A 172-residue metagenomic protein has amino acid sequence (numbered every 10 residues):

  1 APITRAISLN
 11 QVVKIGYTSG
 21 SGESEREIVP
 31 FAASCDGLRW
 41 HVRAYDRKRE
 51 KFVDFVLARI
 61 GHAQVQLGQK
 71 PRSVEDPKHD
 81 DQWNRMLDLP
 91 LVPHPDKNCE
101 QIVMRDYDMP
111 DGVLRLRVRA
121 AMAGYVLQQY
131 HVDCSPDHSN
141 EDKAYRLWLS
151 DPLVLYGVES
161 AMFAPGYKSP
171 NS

Functional and structural regions predicted by a protein language model:
A1-P110, K168-S172: Core beta-strand-centered patch of the WYL/Sm-like small regulatory domain
W83-S172: Polybasic (Lys/Arg-rich)
